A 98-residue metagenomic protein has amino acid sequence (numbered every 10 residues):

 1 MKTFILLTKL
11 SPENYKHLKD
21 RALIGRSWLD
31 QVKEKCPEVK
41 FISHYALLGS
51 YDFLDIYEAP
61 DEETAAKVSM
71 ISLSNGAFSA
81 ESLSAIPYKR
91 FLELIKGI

Functional and structural regions predicted by a protein language model:
M1-P37, L47-S50, A85, K89-I98: Short S/T/G/P-rich N-terminal loop/turn motif that feeds into the first structured element of a domain
I5-K9, Y45-V68: Short, well-ordered beta-strand segments in beta-rich or mixed alpha/beta enzyme and ligand-binding folds
W28, K40-S43, V68: Hydrophobic alpha-helical segments typical of transmembrane helices and their membrane-interface/capping positions
K35-E38, F53, T64, L73: Generic hydrophobic/packing signal
E38-H44, A80-E81: A short linear hydrophobic-aromatic micro-motif
A59-I86: An amphipathic, aromatic/His-enriched active-site/gating alpha helix that lines ligand/cofactor pockets
